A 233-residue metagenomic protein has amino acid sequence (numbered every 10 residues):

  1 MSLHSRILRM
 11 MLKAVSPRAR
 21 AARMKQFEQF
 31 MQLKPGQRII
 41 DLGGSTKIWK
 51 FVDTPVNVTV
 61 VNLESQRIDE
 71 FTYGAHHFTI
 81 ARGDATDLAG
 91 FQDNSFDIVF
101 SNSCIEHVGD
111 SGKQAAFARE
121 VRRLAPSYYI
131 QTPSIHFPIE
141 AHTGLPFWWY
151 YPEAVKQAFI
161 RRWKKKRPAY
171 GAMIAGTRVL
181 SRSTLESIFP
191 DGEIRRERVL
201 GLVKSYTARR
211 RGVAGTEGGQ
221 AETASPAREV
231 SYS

Functional and structural regions predicted by a protein language model:
M1-K34: Class I SAM-dependent methyltransferase Rossmann-like catalytic core, especially the SAM/SAH-binding loop
I40-L88: Class I SAM-dependent methyltransferase SAM/SAH-binding core
F100: A conserved beta-strand element that flanks and buttresses the S-adenosyl-L-methionine
S103-H107: Short catalytic micro-motifs in class I SAM-dependent methyltransferases
V108-A125: A short, conserved alpha-helix within the catalytic core of class I
E120, S127-Q157: Conserved class I S-adenosyl-L-methionine
G171-E193: Short alpha-helix
D191-L202: Conserved S-adenosyl-L-methionine
